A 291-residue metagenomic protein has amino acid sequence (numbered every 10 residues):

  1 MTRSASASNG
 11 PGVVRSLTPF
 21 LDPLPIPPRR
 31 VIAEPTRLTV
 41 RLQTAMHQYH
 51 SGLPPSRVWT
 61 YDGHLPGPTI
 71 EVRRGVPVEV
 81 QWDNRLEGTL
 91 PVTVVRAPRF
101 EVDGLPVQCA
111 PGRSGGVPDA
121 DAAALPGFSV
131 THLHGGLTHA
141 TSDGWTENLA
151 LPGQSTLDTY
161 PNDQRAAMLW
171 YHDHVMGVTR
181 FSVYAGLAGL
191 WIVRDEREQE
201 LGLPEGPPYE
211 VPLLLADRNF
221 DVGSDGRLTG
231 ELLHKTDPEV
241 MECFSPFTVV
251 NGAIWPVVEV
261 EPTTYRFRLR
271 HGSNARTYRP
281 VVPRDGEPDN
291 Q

Functional and structural regions predicted by a protein language model:
M1-Q291: Histidine-centered copper-binding motifs that mark active-site loops of extracellular/periplasmic copper enzymes
